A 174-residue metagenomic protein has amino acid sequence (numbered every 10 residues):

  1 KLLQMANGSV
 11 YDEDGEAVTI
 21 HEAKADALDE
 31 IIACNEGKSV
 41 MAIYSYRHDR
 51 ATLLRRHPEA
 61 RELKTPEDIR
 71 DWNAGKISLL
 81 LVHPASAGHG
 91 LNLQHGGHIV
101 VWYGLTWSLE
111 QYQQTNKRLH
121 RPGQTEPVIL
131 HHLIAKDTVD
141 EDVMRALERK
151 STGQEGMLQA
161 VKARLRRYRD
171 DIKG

Functional and structural regions predicted by a protein language model:
K1-Q94, L158-G174: Conserved Helicase C-terminal RecA-like lobe
N7, A33, I77, H98 (+3 more regions): Residue-level marker of positions within ordered structural domains that often coincide with functionally constrained
M41, W72, I77, V101 (+3 more regions): A generic "structured core" feature
I43, V82-H83, V101-G104, L133-I134: Conserved beta-strand segments of the P-loop GTPase G domain that flank and frequently precede/overlap
R55-E59, Q94-H98, Q114-N116, R145-E148: Short, glycine/charged-enriched secondary-structure capping and boundary segments
A87, T106-W107: Flexible glycine-rich beta->alpha loop in the catalytic core of nucleotide-sugar glycosyltransferases
N92-L105, I129-H132: A short beta-strand element within the Helicase C-terminal
W107-G174: A conserved SF2-helicase RecA2
